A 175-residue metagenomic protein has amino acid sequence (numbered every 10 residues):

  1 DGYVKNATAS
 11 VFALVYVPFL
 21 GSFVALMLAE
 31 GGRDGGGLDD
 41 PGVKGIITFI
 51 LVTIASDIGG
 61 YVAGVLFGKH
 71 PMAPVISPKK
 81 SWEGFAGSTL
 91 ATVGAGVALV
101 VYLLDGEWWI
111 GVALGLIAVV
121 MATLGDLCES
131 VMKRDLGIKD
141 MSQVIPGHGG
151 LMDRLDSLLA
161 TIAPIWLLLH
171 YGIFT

Functional and structural regions predicted by a protein language model:
D1-N6: Intramembrane alpha-helical segments
A9-G60, G64-P74, S81-T175: Hydrophobic alpha-helical transmembrane segments
